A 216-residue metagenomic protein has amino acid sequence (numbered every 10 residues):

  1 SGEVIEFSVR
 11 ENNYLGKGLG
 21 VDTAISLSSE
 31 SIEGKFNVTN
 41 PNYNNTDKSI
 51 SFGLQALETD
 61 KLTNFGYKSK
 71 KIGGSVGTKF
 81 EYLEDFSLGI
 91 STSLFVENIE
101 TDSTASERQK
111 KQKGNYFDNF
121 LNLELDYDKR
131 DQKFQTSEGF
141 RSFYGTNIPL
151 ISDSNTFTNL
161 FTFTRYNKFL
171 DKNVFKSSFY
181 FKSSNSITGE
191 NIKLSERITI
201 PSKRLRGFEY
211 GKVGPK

Functional and structural regions predicted by a protein language model:
S1-F143, T156, N167, N173-F175 (+1 more regions): Gram-negative/organellar outer-membrane beta-barrel architecture
L57, G145-I151, K182-S184: Short glycine-rich beta-strand segments
S152-T158: Acidic, glycine-rich flexible loop/linker segments
N185-E190: Short, solvent-exposed, mixed-charge loop/turn linkers that connect secondary-structure elements
